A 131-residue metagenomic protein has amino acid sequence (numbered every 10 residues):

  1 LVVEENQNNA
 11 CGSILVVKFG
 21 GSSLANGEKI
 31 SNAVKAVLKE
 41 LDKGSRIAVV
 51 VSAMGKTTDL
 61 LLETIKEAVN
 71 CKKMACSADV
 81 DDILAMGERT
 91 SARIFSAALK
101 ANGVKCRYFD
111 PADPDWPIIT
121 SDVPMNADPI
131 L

Functional and structural regions predicted by a protein language model:
L1-L131: Nucleotide/pyrophosphate-binding catalytic subdomain
